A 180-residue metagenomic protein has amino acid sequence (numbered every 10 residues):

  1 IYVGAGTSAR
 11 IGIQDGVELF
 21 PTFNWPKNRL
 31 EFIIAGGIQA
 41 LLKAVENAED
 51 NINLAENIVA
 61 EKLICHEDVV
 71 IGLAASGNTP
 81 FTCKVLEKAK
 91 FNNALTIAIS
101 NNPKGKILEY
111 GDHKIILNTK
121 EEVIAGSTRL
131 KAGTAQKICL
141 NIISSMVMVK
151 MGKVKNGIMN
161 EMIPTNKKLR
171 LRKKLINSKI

Functional and structural regions predicted by a protein language model:
I1-I138, S144-M151: Glycine-rich phosphate-binding loops that contact phosphosugars or nucleotide phosphates
N51, C139, L169-K173: Alpha-helical structural motif
N78, K179-I180: Helix N-cap / loop-to-helix initiation motif
S145-K179: Internal, active-site/partner-interface "lid" segment
